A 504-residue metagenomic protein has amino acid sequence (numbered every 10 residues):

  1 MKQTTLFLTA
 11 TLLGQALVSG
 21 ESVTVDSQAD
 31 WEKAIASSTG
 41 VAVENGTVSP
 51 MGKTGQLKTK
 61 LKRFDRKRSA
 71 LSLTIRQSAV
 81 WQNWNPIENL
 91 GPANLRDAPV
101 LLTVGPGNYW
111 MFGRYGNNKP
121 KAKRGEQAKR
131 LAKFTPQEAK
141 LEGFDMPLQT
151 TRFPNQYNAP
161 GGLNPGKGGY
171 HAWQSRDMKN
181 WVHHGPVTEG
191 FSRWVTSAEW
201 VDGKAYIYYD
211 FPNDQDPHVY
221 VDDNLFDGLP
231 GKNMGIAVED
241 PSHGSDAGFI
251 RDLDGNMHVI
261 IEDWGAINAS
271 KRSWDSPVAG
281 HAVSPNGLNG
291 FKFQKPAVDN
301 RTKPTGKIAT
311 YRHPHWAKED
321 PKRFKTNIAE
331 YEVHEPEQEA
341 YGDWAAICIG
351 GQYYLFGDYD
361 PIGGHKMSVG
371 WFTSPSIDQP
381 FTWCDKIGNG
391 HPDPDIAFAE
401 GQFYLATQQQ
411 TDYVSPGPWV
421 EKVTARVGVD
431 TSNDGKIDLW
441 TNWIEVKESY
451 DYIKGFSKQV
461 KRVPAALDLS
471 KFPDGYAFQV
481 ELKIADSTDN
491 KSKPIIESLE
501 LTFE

Functional and structural regions predicted by a protein language model:
M1-T4: Positively charged n-region of N-terminal signal peptides that target proteins for export
F7-A16: Bacterial N-terminal signal peptides
E21-P86, Q127, A172-S175, H218-N224 (+3 more regions): Non-cytosolic beta-sandwich-type ligand-binding/adhesion modules
T24, Q28-K33, S37-R63, V80-G105 (+9 more regions): Surface loop/turn signatures of beta-propeller and other carbohydrate-active proteins
P106-M111, G203-I207, G255-V259, Q352-L355 (+1 more regions): Entry beta-strands of beta-propeller and related beta-repeat scaffolds
G116-K121, P212-Q215, W264-A269, D360-G364 (+2 more regions): Short glycine/acidic-enriched loop and turn motifs that connect beta-strands
D214-P217, D223, D254, V259-N286 (+3 more regions): Surface loops at the rim/top face of extracytoplasmic beta-rich domains
R323-T373, T407-V420: Loop/turn-rich, solvent-exposed surfaces of beta-rich toroidal or solenoidal domains
